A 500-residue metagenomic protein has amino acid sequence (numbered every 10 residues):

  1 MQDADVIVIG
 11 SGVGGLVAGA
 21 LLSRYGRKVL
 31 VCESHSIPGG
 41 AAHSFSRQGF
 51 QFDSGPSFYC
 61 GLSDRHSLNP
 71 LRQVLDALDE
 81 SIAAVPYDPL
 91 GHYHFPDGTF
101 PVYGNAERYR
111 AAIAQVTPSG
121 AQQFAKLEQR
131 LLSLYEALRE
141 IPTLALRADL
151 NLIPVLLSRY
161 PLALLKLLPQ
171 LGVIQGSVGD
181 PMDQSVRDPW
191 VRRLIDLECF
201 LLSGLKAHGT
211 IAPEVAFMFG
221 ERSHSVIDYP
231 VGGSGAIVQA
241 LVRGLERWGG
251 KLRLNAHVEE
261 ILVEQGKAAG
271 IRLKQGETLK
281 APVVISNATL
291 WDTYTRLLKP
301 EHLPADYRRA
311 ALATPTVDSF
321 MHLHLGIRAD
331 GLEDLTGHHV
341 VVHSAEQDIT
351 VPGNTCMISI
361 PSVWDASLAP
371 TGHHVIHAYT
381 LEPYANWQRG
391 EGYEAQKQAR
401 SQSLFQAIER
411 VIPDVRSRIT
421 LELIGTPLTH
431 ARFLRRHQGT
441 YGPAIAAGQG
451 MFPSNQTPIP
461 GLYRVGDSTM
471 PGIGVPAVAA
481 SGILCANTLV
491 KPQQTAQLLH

Functional and structural regions predicted by a protein language model:
Q2-T143: N-terminal glycine-rich phosphate/pyrophosphate-binding loop and immediately adjacent elements
L132-W248, R436-I445: Active-site/ligand-binding neighborhood in enzyme catalytic cores
D188-L205, T350-M357, P413-P471: A glycine-rich dinucleotide-binding beta-alpha-beta segment and adjacent secondary-structure elements that constitute
L245-V258: A conserved beta-strand/loop element that lines the FAD pocket in flavoprotein oxidoreductases
H257-P370, G450: Mid-domain catalytic core of redox enzymes that form a hydrophobic substrate pocket/lid adjacent to a catalytic redox
V263, V490-H500: Active-site-proximal substrate-binding core of FAD-dependent oxidoreductases
R328-T429: C-terminal segments that line or cap access tunnels to active or ligand-binding sites in enzymes and enzyme-associated
D467-L489: A conserved FAD-binding loop/helix module that cradles the flavin
